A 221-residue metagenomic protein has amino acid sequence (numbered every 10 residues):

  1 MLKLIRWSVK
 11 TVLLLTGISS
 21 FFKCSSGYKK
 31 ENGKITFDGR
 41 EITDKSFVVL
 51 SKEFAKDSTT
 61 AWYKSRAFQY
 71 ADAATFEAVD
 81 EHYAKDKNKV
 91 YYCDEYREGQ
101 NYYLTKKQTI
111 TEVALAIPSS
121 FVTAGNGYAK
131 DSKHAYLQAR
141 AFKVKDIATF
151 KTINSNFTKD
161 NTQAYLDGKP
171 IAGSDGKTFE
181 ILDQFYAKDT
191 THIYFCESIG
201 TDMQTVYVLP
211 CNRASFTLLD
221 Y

Functional and structural regions predicted by a protein language model:
L2-T11: Bacterial N-terminal signal peptides that target proteins for export
V12-G27: Bacterial Sec-dependent signal peptides at the C-terminal "C-region" and cleavage site
C24-Y221: Non-catalytic tandem-repeat scaffold regions and their flanking low-complexity/translocation tails
